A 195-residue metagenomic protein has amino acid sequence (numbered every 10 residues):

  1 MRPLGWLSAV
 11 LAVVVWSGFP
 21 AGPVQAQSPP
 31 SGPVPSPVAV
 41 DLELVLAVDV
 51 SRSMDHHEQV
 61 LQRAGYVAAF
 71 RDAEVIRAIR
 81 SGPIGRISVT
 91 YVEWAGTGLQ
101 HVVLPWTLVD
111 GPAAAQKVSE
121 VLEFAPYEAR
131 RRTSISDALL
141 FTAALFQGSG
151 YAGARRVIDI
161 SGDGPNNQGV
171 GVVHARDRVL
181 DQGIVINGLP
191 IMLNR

Functional and structural regions predicted by a protein language model:
M1-G5: Positively charged n-region of N-terminal signal peptides that target proteins for export
S8-A21: Bacterial N-terminal signal peptides
P23-S28: Boundary at the C-terminal end of the N-terminal hydrophobic targeting segment
V38-V103, A138-T142, V157-S161, N187: Von Willebrand factor
H57, L61, G65, A113-K117 (+6 more regions): Extracytoplasmic/secreted proteins, especially bacterial periplasmic and envelope-associated proteins
A64-V75, G96, E123, Y127 (+3 more regions): Sec-exported extracytoplasmic/periplasmic mature domains
I79, G164-R195: VWA/integrin I-like adhesion module and closely mimicked acidic/polar interface patches used
H101, Q116-R156, G188-R195: Von Willebrand factor
